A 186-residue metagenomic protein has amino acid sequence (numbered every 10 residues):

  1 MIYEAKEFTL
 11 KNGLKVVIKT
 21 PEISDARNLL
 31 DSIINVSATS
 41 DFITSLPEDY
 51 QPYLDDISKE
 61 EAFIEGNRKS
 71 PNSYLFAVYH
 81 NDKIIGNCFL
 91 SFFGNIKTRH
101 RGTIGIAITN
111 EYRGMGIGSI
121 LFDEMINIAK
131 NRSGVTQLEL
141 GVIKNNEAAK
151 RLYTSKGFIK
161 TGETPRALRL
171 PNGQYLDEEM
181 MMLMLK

Functional and structural regions predicted by a protein language model:
M1-N12, Q174-K186: Terminal substrate-recognition subdomain of acyl/acetyltransferases
V16-D31: A short beta-loop-alpha structural element at the N-terminal edge of CoA-dependent acyl/N-acetyltransferase catalytic
S40-Q51: A short gly/proline-enriched turn/hairpin at secondary-structure junctions
Y50-H100, G105-E111, M184-K186: Acetyl-CoA-dependent GNAT
I106-I108, G114-A129, K150-S155: Conserved acetyl-CoA-binding loop-helix of GNAT-fold acetyltransferases
F122, A129-G141: Conserved GNAT acetyl-CoA-binding A-motif
Q137-V142, T154-Q174: Conserved catalytic-core motifs of GNAT/GCN5-like acyltransferases
